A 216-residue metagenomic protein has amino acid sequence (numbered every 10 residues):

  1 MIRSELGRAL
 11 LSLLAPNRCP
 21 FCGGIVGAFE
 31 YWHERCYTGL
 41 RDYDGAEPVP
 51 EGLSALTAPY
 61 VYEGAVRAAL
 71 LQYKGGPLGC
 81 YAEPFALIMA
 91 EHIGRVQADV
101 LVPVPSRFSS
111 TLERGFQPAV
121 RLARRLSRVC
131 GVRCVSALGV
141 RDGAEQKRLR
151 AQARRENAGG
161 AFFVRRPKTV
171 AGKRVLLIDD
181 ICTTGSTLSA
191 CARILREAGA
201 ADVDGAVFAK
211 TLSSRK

Functional and structural regions predicted by a protein language model:
M1-D179, T183-K216: Glycine-rich phosphate/pyrophosphate-handling loop used in enzymes and phosphotransfer proteins
